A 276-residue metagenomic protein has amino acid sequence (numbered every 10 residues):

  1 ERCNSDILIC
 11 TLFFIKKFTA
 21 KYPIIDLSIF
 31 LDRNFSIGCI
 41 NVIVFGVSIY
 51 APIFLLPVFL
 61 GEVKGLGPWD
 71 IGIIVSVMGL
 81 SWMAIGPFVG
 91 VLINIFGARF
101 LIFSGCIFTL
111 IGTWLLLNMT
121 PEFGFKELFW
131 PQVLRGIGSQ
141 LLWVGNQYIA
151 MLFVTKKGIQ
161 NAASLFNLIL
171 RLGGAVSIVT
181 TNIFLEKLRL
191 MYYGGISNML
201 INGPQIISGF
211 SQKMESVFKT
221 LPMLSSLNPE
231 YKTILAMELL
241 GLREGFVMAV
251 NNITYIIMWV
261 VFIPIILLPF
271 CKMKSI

Functional and structural regions predicted by a protein language model:
E1-D6, F18-R189: 12-transmembrane solute porter fold
R2-I15, I265-I266: Hydrophobic core of alpha-helical transmembrane segments in multi-pass integral membrane proteins
L8-I9, I15-K16, A163, S225-S226 (+1 more regions): A short linear-motif detector with a strong N-terminal bias
T11-F13, S48, S76, L117 (+3 more regions): Short secondary-structure boundary micro-motifs
F13, V260-I276: Multi-pass alpha-helical transporter architecture, strongest for 12-TM Major Facilitator/SLC carriers used
F14-K16, P87-F88, L168, K232-I234 (+1 more regions): Intrinsically disordered, low-complexity segments enriched in polar/charged residues with Gly/Pro, especially when
K16-P23, T109, G124-K126, M214-K219 (+1 more regions): Phosphate-binding glycine-rich loops and adjacent basic patches that engage nucleotide phosphates, nucleic-acid
L172-V261, L267: Hydrophobic transmembrane architecture of multi-pass small-molecule transporters
